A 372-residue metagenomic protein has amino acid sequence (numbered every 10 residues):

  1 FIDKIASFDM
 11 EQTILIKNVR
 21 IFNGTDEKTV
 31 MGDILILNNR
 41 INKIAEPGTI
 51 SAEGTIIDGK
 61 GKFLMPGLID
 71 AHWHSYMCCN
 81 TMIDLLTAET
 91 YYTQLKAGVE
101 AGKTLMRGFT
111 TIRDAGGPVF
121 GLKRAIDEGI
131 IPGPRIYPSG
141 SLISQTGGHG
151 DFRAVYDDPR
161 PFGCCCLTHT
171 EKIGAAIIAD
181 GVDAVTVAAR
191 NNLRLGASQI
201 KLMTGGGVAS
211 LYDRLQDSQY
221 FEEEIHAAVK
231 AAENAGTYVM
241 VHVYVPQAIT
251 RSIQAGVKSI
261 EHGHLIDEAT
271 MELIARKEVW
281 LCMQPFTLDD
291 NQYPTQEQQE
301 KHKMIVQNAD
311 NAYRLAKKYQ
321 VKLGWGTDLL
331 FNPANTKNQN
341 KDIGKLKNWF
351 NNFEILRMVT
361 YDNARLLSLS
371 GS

Functional and structural regions predicted by a protein language model:
E11-T13, I21, T25-M65: Histidine-rich, glycine-flanked metal-binding segment
V19, N39, G61, I69-H72 (+11 more regions): Divalent metal-coordination and catalytic microenvironments
K62-E128, T146-R153, E223, A255: Metal-associated gating/positioning segment near the N- to mid-region
Y76-C78, T111-L122, G206-L211, Y244-T250 (+3 more regions): Active-site environment of divalent metal-dependent phosphoester hydrolases
M82-L95, C164-V187, Y238-M240: Active-site mouth loops of central-metabolism enzymes
K96-L122, G133-L142, A197-S210, Y238 (+4 more regions): Divalent metal-dependent hydrolysis catalytic cores, especially in the metallo-beta-lactamase
D183-L281, H302-L323: Histidine/acidic residue-rich metal-binding segments in metalloenzymes
N234, Q307-S372: His/Asp/Glu-enriched, well-ordered alpha-helical/loop segment that forms or immediately abuts the divalent-metal
